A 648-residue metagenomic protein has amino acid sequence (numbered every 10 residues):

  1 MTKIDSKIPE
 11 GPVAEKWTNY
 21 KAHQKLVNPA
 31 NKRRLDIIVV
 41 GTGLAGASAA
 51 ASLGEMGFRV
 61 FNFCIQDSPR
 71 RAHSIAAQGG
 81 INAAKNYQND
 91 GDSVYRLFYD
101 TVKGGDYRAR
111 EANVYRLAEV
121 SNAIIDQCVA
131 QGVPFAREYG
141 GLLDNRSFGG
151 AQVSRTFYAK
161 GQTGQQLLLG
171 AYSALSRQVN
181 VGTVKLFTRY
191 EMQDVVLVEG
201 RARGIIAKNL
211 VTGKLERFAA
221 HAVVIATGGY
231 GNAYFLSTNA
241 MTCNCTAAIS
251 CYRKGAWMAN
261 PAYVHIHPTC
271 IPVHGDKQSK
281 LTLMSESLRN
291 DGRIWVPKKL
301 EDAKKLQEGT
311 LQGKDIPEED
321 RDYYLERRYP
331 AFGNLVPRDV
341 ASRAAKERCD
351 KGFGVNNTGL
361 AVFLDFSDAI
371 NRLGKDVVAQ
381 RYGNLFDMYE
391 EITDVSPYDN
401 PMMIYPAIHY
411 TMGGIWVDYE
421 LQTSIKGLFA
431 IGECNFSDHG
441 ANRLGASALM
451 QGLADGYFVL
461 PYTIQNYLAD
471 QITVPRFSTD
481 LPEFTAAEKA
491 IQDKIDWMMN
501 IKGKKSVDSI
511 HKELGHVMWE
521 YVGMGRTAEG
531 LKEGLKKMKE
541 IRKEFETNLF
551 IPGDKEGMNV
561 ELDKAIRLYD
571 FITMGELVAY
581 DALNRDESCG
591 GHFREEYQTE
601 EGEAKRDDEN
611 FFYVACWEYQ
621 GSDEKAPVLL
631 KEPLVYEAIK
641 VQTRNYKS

Functional and structural regions predicted by a protein language model:
Q24-V27, N31-D36, A49-S52, M56-F58 (+9 more regions): Glycine- and aromatic-enriched mobile tails/lids
R33-L35, G213-A222, S424: Core beta-strand elements of the Rossmann-like FAD/NAD(P) dinucleotide-binding domain in flavoenzyme oxidoreductases
G41-L44: Glycine-rich Rossmann-fold phosphate-binding loop(s) that bind the pyrophosphate of adenine dinucleotide cofactors
R59-C64, A259-N260: Short beta-strand "acidic-cap" motif of Rossmann-like dinucleotide-binding folds
D67-Y99, H265-T269, D276-K280: Conserved N-terminal glycine-rich FAD pyrophosphate-binding loop of Rossmann-like flavoproteins
I124-K214, A226, C270-L283: Conserved redox-cofactor binding core of oxidoreductases
A222-L281, H439-Y462: Glycine-rich loop(s) and the adjacent beta-strand/alpha-helix scaffold that form part
S250, W257-E391, Y462-Q465: An anion/pyrophosphate-binding glycine-rich loop and adjacent beta-alpha core in soluble alpha-beta enzymes
